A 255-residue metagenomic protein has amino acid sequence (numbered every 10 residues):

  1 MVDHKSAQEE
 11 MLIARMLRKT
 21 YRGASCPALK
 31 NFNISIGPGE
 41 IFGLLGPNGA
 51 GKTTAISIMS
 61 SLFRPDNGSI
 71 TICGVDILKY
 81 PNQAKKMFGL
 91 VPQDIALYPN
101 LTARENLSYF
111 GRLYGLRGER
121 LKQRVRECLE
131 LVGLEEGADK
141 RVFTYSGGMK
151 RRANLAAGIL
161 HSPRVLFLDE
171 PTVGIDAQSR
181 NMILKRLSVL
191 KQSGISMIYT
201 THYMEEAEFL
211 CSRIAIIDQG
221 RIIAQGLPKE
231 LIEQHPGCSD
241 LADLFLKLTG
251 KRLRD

Functional and structural regions predicted by a protein language model:
A7-A14, R18-N31, P38, P81: A short, flexible loop at the N-terminus of ABC-type nucleotide-binding domains that lies
G68-K79, Q83-A84: Conserved ABC transporter NBD signature motif
N100, R141-Y145: Conserved ABC ATPase signature
S108, R112, E119-G137: Conserved ABC ATPase "signature" region
L166-E170: Catalytic Walker B motif of ABC-type/P-loop ATPase nucleotide-binding domains
Q225-G226: ABC ATPase "signature
